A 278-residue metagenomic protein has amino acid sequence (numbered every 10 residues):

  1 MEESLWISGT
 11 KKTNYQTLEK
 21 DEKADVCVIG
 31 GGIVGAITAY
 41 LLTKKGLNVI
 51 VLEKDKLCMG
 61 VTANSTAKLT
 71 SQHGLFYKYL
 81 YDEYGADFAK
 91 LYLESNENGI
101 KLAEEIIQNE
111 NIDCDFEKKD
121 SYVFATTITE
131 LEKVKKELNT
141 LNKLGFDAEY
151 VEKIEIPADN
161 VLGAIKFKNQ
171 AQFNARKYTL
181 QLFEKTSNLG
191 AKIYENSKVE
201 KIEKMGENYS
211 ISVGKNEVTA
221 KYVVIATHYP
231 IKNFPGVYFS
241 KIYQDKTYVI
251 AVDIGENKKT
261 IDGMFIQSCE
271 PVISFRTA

Functional and structural regions predicted by a protein language model:
M1-S8, L75-Y81, E105-Q181: Flavin (FAD/FMN) cofactor-binding and adjacent substrate-gating region of FAD-dependent oxidoreductase domains
M1-V26, K44: Extreme N-terminal leader/targeting segments of oxidoreductases
E22-V51: N-terminal Rossmann-like FAD-binding beta1-loop-alpha1 element of flavoenzymes
K44-N64: Glycine-rich FAD pyrophosphate-binding loop
N64-S95: Glycine-rich active-site loop/strand segments that organize a redox cofactor
D87, L91-E105, K136: A non-catalytic, amphipathic alpha-helix used as a structural packing/dimerization or gating element in enzyme scaffolds
K101, N109-E117, V199-K201, E217-A278: Active-site substrate-recognition segment that forms the wall of the catalytic cavity or substrate channel
E132, T140, A164-Y222: Helical element adjacent to the flavin cofactor pocket in flavoenzyme catalytic cores
